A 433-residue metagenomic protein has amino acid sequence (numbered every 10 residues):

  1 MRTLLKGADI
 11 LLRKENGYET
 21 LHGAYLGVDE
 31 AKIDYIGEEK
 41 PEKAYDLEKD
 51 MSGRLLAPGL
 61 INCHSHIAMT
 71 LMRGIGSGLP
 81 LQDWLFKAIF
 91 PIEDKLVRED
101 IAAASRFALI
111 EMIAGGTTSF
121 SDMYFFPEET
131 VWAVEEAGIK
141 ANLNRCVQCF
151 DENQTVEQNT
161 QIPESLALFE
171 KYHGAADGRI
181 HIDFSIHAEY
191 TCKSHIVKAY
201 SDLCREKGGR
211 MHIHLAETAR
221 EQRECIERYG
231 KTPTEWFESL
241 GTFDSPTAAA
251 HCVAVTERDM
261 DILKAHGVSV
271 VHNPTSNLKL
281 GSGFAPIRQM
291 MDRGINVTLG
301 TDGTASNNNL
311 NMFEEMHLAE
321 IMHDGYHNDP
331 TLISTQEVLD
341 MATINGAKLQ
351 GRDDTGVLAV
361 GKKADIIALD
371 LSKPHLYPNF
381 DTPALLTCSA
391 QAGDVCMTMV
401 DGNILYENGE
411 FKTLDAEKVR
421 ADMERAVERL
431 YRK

Functional and structural regions predicted by a protein language model:
M1-K43, R54-L55: N-terminal metal-binding scaffold of metallo-dependent hydrolase/deaminase domains
R2-G7, E42-W84, R106, I110-A114: Replace "His-x-His-based motif
L11-G23, I36, L280-G281, I287 (+1 more regions): Acidic, glycine-enriched loop/beta-strand segments at the rims of small-molecule binding/catalytic pockets
L12, K363-R420: C-terminal cap of metal-dependent C-N hydrolases
L71-A103, K140-I162, A219-P246, H266-S269 (+2 more regions): Active-site gating loops and adjacent loop-to-helix segments of metal-dependent hydrolytic enzymes
R73-I139, I162-A175, E424-R432: Alpha-helical scaffold segments that flank or form the walls of functional sites
E129-V253, R258: Metal-coordinating catalytic core of metallo-dependent amide/deamination hydrolases
S239-P246, R288-S372, S389-Q391: His/Asp/Glu-enriched, well-ordered alpha-helical/loop segment that forms or immediately abuts the divalent-metal
